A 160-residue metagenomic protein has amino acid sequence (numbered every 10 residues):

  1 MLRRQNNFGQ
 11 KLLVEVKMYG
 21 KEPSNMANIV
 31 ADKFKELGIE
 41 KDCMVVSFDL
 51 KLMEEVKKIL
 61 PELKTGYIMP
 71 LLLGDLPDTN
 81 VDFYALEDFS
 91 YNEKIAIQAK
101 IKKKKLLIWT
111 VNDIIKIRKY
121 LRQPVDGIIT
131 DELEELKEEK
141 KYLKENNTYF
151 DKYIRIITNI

Functional and structural regions predicted by a protein language model:
R3-I160: Short loop-to-alpha-helix "cap/lid" segments that border enzyme active sites across diverse enzyme classes
